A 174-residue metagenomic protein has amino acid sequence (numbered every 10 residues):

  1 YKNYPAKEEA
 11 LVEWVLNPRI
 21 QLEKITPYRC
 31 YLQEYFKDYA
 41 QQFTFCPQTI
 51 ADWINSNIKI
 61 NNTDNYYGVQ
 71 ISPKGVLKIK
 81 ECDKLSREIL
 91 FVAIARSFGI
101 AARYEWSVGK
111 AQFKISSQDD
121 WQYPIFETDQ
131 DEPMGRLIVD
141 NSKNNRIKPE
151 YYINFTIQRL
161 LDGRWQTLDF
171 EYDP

Functional and structural regions predicted by a protein language model:
Y1-T63, S72-I79, S86, R96-S97 (+4 more regions): N-terminal accessory/pre-domain segments preceding catalytic cores
N65-Y67: Extracytoplasmic catalytic/substrate-binding loops of multi-pass membrane glycan-assembly enzymes
L90-I94: Short amphipathic alpha-helical face segments that pack within enzyme cores and frequently flank/anchor catalytic
G109-K110: Loop/turn residues immediately N-terminal
